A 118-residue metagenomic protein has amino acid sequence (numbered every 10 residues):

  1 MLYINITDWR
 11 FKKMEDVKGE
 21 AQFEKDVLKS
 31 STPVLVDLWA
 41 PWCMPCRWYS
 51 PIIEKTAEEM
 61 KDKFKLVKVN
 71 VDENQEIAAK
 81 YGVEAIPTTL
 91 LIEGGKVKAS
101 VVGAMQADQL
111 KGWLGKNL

Functional and structural regions predicted by a protein language model:
M1-K65, D72-L118: Proteins that catalyze or organize thiol-disulfide redox chemistry and the adjacent proteostasis machinery handling
